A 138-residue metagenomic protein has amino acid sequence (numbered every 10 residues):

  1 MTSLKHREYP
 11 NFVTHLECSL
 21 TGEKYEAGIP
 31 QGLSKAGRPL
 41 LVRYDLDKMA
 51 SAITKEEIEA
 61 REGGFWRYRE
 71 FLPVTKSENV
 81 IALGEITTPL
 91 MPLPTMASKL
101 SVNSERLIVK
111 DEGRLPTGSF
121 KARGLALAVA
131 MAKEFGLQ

Functional and structural regions predicted by a protein language model:
T2-Q138: PLP-dependent amino-acid enzyme catalytic core
